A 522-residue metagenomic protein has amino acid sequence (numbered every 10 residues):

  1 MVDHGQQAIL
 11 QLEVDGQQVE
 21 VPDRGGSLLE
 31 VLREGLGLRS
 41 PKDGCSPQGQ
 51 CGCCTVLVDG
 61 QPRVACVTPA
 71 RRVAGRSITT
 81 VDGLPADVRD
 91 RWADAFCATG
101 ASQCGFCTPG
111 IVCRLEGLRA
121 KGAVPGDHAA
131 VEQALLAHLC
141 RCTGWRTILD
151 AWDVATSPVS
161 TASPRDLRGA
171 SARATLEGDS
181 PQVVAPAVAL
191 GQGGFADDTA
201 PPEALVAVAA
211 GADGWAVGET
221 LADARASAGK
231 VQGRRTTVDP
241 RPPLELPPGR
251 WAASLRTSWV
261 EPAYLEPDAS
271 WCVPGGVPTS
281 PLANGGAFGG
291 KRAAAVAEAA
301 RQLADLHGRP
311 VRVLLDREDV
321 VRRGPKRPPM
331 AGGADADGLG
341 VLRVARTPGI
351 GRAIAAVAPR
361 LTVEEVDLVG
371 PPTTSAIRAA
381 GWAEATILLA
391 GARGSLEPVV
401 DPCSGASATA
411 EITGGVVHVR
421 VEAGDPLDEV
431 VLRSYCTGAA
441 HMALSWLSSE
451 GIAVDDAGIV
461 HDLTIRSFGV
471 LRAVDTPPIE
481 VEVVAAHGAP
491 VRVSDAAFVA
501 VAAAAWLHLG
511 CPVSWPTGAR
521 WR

Functional and structural regions predicted by a protein language model:
M1-R168, Q232: Signature of N-terminal electron-transfer/Fe-S-associated modules in redox systems
V2-E13, Q18-D23, R39, S46 (+2 more regions): Cofactor-binding beta-sheet edge motifs in enzyme active sites
